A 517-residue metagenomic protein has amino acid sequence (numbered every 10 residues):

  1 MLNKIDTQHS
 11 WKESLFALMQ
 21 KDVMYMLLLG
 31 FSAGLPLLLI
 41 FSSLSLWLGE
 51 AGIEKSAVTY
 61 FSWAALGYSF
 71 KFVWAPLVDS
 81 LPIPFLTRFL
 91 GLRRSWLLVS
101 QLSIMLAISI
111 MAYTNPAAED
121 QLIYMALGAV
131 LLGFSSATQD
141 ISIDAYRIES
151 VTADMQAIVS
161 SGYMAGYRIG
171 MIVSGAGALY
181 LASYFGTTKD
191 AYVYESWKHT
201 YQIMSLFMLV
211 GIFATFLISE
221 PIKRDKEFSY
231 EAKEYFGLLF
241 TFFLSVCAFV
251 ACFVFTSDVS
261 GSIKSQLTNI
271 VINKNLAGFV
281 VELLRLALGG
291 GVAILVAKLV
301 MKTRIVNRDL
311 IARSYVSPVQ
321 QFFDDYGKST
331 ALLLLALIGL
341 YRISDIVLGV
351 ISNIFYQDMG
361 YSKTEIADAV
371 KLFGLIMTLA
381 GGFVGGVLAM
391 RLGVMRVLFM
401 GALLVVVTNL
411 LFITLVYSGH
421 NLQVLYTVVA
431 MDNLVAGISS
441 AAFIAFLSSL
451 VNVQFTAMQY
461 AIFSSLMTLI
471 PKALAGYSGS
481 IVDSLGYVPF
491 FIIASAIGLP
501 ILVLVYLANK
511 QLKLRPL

Functional and structural regions predicted by a protein language model:
M1-Q20, A112-A126, A153-L337, V505 (+1 more regions): Intracellular loop-helix junctions on the cytosolic face of multi-pass helical membrane proteins
Q8-Y68, F253-G261, L332-L337, Y341 (+2 more regions): Helix-loop boundary and gating motifs at the non-cytosolic
G67-W74, L286-K298, I366-L392, G401 (+1 more regions): Transmembrane alpha-helices of Major Facilitator/SLC transporters
K71-L90, G381-V397, V482-D483: Helix-to-loop junctions at the C-terminal end of transmembrane segments in multipass secondary transporters
F72, L450-S484: A late C-terminal transmembrane helix in Major Facilitator Superfamily
S95-E119, L403-H420: C-terminal ends and interior cores of transmembrane alpha-helices in multi-pass membrane transporters/permeases
A137-V151, S352, I438-N452, I462: Intracellular juxtamembrane helix-capping segments at the cytosolic ends of symmetry-related transmembrane helices
R396-F443: C-terminal transmembrane helical hairpin of 12-TM major facilitator-type secondary transporters
